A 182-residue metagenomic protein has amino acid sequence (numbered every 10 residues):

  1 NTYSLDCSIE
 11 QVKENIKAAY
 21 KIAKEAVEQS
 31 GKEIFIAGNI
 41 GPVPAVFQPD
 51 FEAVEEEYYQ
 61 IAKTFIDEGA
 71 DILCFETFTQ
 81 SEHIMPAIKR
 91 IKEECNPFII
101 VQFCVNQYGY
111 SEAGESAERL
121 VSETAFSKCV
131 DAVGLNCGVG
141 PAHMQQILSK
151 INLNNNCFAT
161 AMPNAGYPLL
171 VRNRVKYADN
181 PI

Functional and structural regions predicted by a protein language model:
N1-I182: Domain-level signal for soluble alpha/beta catalytic cores
